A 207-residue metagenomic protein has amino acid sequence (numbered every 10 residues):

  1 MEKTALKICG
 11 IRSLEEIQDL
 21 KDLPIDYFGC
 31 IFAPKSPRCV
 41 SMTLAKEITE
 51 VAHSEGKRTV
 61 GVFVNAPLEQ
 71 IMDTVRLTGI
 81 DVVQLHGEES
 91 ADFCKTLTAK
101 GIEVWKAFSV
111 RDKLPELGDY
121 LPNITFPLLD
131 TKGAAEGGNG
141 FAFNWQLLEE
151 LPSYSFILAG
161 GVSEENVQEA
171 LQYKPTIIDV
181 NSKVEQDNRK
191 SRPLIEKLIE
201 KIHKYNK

Functional and structural regions predicted by a protein language model:
M1-K207: Conserved N-terminal beta1-alpha1 strand-loop-helix module at the mouth
